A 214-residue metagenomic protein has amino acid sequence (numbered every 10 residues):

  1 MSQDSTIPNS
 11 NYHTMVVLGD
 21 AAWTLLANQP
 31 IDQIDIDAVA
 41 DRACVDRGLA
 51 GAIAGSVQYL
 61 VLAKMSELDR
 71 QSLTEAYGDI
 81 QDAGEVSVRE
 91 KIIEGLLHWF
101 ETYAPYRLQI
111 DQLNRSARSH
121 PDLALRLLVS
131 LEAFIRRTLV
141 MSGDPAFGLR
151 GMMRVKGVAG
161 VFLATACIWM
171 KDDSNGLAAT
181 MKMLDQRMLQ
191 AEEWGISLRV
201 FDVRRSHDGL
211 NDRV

Functional and structural regions predicted by a protein language model:
M1-H13, R204-V214: N-terminal intrinsically disordered/low-complexity leader segments
S2, V17, L25-A63, E67: Helix-turn-helix
N11, M15-W23: Short, leucine-enriched amphipathic alpha-helices that occur as contiguous helical runs
R42-V45, L60, Q71, E75-K91 (+1 more regions): Amphipathic alpha-helical hairpins
A63, Y77-Q112, V129: Hydrophobic alpha-helical connector segments
Q112-S119: Short linear capping/connector segments at secondary-structure termini
P121-D144, M152-A164: Amphipathic alpha-helical packing segments from all-alpha helical-bundle domains
D144-S206: Hydrophobic/aromatic-rich alpha-helical bundle segments in the mid-to-C-terminal region
